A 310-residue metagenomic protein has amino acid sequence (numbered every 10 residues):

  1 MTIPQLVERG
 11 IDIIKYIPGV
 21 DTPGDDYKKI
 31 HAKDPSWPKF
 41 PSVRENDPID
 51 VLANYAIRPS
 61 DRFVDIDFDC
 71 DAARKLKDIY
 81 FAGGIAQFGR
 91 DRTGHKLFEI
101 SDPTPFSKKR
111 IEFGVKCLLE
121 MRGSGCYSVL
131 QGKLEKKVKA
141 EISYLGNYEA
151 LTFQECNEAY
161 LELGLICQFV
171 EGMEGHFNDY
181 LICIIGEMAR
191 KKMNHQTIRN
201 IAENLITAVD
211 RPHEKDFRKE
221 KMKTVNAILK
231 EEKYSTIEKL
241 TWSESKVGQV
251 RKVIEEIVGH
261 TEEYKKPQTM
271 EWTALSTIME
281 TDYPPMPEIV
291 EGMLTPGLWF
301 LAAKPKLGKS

Functional and structural regions predicted by a protein language model:
M1-C167: Conserved phosphate/metal-binding and DNA-contacting active-site motifs used in DNA phosphodiester-bond processing
I57, V170-E174, E291-G292: Short boundary motifs at domain starts and secondary-structure transition points
D65, S128-V129, I185, A189 (+2 more regions): Long, contiguous hydrophobic alpha-helical segments, chiefly transmembrane helices and signal peptides
T93, I100-P103, L134, Y148-K265: Modules that initiate DNA replication and primer synthesis
Y264-S310: The Walker A/P-loop phosphate-binding site
